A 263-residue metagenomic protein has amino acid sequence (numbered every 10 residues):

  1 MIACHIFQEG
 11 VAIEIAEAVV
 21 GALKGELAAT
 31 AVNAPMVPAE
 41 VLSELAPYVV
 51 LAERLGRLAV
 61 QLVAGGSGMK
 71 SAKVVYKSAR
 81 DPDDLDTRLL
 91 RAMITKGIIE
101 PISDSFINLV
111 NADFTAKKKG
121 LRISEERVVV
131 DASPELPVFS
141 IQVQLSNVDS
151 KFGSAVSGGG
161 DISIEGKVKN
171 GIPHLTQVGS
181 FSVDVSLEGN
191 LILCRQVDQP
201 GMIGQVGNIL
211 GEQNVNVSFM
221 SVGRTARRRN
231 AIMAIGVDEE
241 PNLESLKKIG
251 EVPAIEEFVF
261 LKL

Functional and structural regions predicted by a protein language model:
I2-L263: NAD(P)-dependent dehydrogenase/reductase Rossmann-like domain
